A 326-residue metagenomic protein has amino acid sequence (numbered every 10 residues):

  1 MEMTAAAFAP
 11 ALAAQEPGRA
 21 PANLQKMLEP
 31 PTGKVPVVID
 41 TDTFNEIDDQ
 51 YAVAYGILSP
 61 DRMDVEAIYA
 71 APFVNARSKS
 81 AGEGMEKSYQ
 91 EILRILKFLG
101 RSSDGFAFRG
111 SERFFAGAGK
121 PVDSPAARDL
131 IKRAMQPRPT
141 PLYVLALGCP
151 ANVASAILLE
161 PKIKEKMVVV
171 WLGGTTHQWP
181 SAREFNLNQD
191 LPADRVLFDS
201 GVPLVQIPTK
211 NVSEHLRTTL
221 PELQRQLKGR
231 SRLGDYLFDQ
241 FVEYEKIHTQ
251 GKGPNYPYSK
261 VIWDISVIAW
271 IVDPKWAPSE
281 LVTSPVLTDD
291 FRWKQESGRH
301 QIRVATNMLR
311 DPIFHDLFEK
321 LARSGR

Functional and structural regions predicted by a protein language model:
M1-T4, F8: N-terminal export leaders
T4, Q15-R326: N-terminal acidic, glycine/proline-rich low-complexity segments
A11-L12: Cleavable N-terminal signal peptides
